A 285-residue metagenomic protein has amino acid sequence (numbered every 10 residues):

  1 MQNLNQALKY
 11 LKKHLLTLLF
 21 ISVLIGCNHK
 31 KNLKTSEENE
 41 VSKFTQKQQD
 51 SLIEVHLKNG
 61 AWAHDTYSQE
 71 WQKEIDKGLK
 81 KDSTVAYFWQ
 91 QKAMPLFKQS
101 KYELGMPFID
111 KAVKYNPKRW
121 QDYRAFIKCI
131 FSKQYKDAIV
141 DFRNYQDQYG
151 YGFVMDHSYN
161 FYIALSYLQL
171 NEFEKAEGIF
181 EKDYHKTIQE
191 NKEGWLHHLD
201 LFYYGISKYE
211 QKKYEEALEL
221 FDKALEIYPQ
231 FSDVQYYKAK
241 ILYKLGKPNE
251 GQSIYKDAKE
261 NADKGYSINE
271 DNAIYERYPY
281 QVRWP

Functional and structural regions predicted by a protein language model:
C27-Q90, K98, P107: N-terminal leader/linker segments that initiate helical-solenoid repeat arrays
L33-K34, W195, K244, P248-P285: Terminal, low-structured helical/coil segments at or just beyond the last alpha-helical repeat
V41-F44, D76-D82, D110-Y115, Q146-D156 (+2 more regions): Flexible helix-coil transition and linker loops at the boundaries of alpha-helical arrays
D65, Q99, F131-S132, L170 (+2 more regions): Structural motif corresponding to the intra-repeat A-B loop/turn of tetratricopeptide repeats
F88, W120-D122, M155, Y159 (+4 more regions): TPR alpha-solenoid repeat register
Q91, Y123-K128, Y162, Y203 (+2 more regions): Canonical tetratricopeptide repeat
F126-F131, F161-K223: Alpha-helical adaptor scaffolds
